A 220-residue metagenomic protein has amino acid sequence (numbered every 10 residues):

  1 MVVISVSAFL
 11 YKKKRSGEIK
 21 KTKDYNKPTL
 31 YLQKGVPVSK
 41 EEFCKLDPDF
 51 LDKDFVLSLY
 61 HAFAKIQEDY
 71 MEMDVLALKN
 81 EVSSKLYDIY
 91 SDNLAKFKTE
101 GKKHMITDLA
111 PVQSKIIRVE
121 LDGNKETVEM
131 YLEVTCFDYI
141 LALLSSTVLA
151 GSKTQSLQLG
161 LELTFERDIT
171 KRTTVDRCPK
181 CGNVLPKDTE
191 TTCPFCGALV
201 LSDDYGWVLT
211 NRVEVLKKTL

Functional and structural regions predicted by a protein language model:
M1-E18: N-terminal signal-anchor transmembrane alpha helix of single-pass membrane proteins, serving as the membrane-anchoring
P28-L109, P194-F195, Y205, V215: Core segments of small alpha/beta cavity-forming domains
K102-L144: Surface-exposed, charged secondary-structure patches
S114-I116, L161-F165: Hydrophobic/aromatic beta-strand elements that line small-molecule binding cavities or substrate pockets in beta-rich
V175, E190: Residues immediately within or flanking Cys/His clusters that coordinate Zn2+ in small zinc-binding modules
C178-C181, C193-C196: Short cysteine-rich clusters marking metal-coordination/redox-active sites
V184, L199: Cys/His-rich metal-chelating microdomains
K187-D188, S202-D203: Short, non-ligating residues that shape and space the ligands of small metal-coordination modules and catalytic
